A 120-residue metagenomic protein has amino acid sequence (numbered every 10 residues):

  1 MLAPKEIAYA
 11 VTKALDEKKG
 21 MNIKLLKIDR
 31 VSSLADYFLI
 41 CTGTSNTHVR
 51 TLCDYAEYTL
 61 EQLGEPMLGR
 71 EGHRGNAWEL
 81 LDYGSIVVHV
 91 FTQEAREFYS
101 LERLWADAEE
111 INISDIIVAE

Functional and structural regions predicted by a protein language model:
M1-L25, D29-R30, T47-T51, Y58-E61 (+3 more regions): Long, contiguous binding/interaction regions
L26-T42, R74-W78: Short, charge-patterned binding micro-sites
G64-W78: Short, conserved loop-to-beta-strand elements that form functional interface hotspots
L81-Y83: Active-site beta-strand termini and strand-to-loop segments that position acidic
